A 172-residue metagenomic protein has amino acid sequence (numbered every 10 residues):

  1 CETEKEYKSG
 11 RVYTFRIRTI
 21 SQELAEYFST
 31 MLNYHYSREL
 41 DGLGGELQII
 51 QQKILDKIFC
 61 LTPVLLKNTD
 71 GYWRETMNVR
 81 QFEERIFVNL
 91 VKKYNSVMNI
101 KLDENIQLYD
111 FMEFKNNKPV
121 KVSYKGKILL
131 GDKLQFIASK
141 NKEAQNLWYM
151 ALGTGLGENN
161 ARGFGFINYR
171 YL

Functional and structural regions predicted by a protein language model:
C1-L172: RNA-interacting cores
